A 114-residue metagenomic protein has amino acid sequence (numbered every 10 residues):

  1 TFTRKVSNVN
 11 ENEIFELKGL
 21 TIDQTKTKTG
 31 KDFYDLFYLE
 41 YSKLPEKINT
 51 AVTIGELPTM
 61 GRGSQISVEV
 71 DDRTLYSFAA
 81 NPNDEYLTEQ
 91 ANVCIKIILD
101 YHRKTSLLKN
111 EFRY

Functional and structural regions predicted by a protein language model:
T1-Y114: Short beta-strand and adjacent turn/loop elements
